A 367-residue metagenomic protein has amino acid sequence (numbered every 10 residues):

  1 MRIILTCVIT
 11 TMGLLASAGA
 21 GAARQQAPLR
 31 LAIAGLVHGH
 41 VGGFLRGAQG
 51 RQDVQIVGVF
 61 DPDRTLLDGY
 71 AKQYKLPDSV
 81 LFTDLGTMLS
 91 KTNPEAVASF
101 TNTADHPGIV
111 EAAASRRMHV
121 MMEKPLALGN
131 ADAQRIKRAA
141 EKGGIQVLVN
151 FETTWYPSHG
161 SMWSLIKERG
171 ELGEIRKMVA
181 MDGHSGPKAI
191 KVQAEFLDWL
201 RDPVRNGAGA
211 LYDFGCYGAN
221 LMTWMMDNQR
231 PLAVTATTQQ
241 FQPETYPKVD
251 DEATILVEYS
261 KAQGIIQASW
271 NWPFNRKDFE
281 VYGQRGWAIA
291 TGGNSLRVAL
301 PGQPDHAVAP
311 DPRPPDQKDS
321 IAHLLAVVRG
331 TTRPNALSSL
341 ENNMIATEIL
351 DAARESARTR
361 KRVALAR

Functional and structural regions predicted by a protein language model:
T6-A16: Bacterial N-terminal signal peptides
G21-R24, A96-A98, A326-R367: C-terminal helix-rich "cap/oligomerization" subdomain common to oxidoreductases
R24-Y74: N-terminal Rossmann-like dinucleotide-binding module
A27, T154-T245, R360: Predominantly a Rossmann-like dinucleotide-binding segment in NAD(P)-dependent oxidoreductases
I33, M122, V147-V149, A290: Hydrophobic residues in well-ordered beta-strands that form the structural core
D63, Y74-A139: Beta-loop-alpha module in the N-terminal Rossmann-like domain of NAD(P)-dependent dehydrogenases, especially those
R135-T153, R176: Rossmann-fold dehydrogenase core element
G218-S295, I321-R333, D351-A352: Contiguous beta-strand/loop segments that form the cofactor/metal-binding neighborhood of enzyme cores
